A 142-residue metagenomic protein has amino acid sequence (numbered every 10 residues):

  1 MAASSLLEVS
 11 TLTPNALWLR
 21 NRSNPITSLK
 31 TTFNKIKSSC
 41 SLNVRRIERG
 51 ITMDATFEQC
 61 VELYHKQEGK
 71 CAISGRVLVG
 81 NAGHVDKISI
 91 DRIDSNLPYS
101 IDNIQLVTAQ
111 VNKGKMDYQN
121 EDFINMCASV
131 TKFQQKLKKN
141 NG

Functional and structural regions predicted by a protein language model:
M1, S74-R76, V111: Short Cys/His-rich metal-coordination motifs, predominantly Zn2+-binding knuckles/fingers
A2-G69, C127-F133: Contiguous alpha-helical segments
I51-D54, C60-E62, K70-L106, K115: Histidine-centered nuclease catalytic patch
D102, K113-G142: A detector for short metal-coordination/catalytic motifs
